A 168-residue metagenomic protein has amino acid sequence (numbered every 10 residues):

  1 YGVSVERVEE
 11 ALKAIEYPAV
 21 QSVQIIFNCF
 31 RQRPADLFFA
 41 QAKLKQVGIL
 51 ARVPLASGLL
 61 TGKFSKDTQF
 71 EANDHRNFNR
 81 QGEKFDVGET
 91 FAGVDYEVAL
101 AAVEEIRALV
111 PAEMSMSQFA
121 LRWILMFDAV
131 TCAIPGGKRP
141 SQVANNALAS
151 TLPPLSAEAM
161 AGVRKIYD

Functional and structural regions predicted by a protein language model:
G2-K165: Beta/alpha (TIM)-barrel catalytic core signal, keyed to glycine-rich beta->alpha loops juxtaposed to Asp/Glu that bind
